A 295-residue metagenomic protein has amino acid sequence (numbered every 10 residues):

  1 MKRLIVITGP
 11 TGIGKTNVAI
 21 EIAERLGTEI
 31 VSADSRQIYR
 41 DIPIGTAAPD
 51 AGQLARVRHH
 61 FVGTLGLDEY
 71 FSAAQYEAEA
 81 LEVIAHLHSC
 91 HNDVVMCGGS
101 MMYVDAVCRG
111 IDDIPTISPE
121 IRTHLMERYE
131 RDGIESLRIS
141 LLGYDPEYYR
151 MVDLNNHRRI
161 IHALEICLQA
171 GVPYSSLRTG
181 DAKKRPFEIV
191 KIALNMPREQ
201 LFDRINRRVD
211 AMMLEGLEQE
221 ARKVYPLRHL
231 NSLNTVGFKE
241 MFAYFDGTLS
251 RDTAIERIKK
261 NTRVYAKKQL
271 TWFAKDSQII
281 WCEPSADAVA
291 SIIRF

Functional and structural regions predicted by a protein language model:
M1-F295: Phosphate/pyrophosphate-binding catalytic cores of soluble transferases and nucleic-acid-acting enzymes
